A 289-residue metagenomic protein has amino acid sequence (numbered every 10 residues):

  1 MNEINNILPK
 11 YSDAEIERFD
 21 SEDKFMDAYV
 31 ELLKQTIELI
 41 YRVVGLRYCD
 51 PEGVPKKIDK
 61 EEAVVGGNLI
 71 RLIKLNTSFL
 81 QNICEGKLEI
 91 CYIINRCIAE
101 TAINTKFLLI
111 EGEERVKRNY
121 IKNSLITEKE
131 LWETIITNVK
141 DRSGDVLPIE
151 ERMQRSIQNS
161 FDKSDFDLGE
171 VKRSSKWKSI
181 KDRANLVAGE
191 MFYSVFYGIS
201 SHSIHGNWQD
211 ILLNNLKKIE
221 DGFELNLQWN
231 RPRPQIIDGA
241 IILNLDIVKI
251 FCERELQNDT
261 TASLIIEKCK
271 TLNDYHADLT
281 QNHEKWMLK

Functional and structural regions predicted by a protein language model:
M1-K56, K122-K289: Secondary-shell segments that build the walls of catalytic and ion/ligand-binding clefts
V43-L108: Long, hydrophobic/aromatic-enriched structural stretches that serve as scaffold segments
C91-I93, L109-N119, N258-I266: Short, glycine/acidic-rich hinge or "gate" loops at secondary-structure transitions that mediate conformational
R96, I121-K122: Short amphipathic alpha-helical surface patches that mediate protein-protein
